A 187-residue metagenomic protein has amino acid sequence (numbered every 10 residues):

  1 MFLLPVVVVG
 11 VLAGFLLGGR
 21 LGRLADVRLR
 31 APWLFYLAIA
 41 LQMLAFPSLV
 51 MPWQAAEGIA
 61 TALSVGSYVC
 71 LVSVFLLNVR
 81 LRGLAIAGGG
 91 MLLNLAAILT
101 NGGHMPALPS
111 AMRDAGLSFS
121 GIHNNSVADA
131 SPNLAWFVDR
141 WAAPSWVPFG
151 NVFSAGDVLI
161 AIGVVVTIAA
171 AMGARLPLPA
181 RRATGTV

Functional and structural regions predicted by a protein language model:
M1-S67: Transmembrane alpha-helical insertion/packing segments
L12-G22, V74-R82, V166-R175: Structural signal for the C-terminal ends of transmembrane alpha-helices and the immediately following loop
W53-A56, R82-A87, H104-D114: A cytosolic-side transmembrane-helix exit/cap motif
I59-G66, G150-I162: Membrane-interface loop-to-helix entry segments
S67-N101: Interfacial segments of alpha-helical transmembrane regions
A107-V152: Extracytosolic (periplasmic/ER-lumenal) interhelical loops and adjacent juxtamembrane/interface segments of multi-pass
A180-V187: Short, charged juxtamembrane terminal tails flanking transmembrane helices
